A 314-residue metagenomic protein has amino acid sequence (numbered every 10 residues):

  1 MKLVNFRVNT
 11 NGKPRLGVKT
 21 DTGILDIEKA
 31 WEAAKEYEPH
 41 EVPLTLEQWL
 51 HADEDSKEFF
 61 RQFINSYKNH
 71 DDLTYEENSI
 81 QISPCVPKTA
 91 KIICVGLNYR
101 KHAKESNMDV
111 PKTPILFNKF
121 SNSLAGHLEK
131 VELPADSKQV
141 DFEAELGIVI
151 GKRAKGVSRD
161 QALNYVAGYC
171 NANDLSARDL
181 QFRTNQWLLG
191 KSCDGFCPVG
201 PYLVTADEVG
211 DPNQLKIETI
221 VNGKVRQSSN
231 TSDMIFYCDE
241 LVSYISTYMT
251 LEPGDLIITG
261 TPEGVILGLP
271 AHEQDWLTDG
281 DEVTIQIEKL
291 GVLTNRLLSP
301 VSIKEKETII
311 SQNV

Functional and structural regions predicted by a protein language model:
M1-V110, P114, K304, Q312-V314: N-terminal non-catalytic cap/leader segment that marks the start of a structured domain
N9-T10, K19-G23, I150-K152, V221-G223 (+1 more regions): Short acidic-glycine loop/turn motifs at beta-strand connectors
P14, Y75, H102, R178-V314: Catalytic-pocket segment enriched in acidic/His residues
V18-K19, D109-H127, F142, L277-K289: Structural signature of FAD isoalloxazine-binding scaffolds in flavoprotein oxidoreductases
P87, C94, D141-E143, E252 (+1 more regions): Residue-level recognition of short, solvent-exposed, well-ordered loop/turn junctions that link secondary-structure
G126-G147: A structural-propensity feature for long, helix-poor, extended segments
K155-Y169: N-terminal accessory regions of nucleic-acid-interacting proteins
